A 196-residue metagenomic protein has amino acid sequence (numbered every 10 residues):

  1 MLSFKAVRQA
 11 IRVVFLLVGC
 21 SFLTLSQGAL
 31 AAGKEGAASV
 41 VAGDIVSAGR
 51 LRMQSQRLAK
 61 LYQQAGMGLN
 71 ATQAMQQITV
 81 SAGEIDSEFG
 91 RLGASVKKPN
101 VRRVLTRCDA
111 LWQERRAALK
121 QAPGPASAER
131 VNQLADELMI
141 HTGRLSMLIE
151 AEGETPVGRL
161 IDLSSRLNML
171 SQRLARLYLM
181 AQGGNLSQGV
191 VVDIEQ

Functional and structural regions predicted by a protein language model:
M1-Q9: N-terminal secretory signal peptides that target proteins for export/translocation
V13-T24: Bacterial N-terminal signal peptides
S26-G33: Boundary at the C-terminal end of the N-terminal hydrophobic targeting segment
K34, S55, A128, L134-S164 (+2 more regions): Juxtamembrane amphipathic/coiled-coil helical coupling segments that flank and transmit signals to/from transmembrane
S39-N70, T155-L186: N-terminal extracytoplasmic segments of bacterial inner-membrane proteins
K60, A74-A94, L167-Q196: Hydrophobic segments of polytopic membrane proteins
Q63-N70, G93-K97, K120-S127, M147-E150 (+2 more regions): Short, flexible helix-adjacent loops and helix caps
M75-M147, E195-Q196: Heptad-repeat alpha-helical coiled-coil/4-helix-bundle sensor or tether segments in soluble regions
